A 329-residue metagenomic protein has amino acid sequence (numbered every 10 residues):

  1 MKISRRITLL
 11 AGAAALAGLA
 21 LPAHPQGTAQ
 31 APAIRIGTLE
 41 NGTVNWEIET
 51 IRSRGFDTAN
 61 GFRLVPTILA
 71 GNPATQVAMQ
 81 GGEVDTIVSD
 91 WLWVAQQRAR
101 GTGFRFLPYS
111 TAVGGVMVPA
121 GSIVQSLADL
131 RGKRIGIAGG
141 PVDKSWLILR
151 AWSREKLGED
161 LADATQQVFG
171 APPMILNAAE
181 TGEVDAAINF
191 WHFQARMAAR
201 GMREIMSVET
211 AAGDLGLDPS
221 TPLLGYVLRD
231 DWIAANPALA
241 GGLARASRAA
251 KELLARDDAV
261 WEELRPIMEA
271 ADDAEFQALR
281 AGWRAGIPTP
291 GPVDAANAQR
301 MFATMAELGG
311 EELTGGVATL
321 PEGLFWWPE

Functional and structural regions predicted by a protein language model:
I7-P25: N-terminal export signals
Q26-D160, Q166-F169, D185-W191: Short, glycine-/small- and polar/acidic-enriched structural segments that line small-molecule recognition paths
R54-G55, V77, G81, A95 (+11 more regions): Solvent-exposed, polar/charged alpha-helical surfaces in well-ordered, non-transmembrane soluble domains, broadly
A59, E209-P219, A285-A295: Short, solvent-exposed loop/beta-turn-alpha elements that line the ligand-binding surface or hinge of extracytoplasmic
L92, P173-R265: Pocket-lining segment of extracytoplasmic ligand-binding domains
S110-V116, S122, M202-R203, P222-Y226 (+2 more regions): Small-molecule pocket liners
I233-E311: Secondary-structure end/capping motifs
Q299-E329: Conserved C-terminal helix/tail region of periplasmic/extracytoplasmic solute-binding proteins
